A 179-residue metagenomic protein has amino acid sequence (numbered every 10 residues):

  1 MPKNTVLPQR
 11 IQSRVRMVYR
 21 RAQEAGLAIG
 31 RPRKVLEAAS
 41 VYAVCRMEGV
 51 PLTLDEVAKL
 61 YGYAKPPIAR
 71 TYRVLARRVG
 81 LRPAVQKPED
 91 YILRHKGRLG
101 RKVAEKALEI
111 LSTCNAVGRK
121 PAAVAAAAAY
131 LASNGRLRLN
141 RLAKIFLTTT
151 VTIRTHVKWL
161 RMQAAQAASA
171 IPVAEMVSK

Functional and structural regions predicted by a protein language model:
M1-A38, Y42-A123, Y130, N140-T150 (+1 more regions): A cyclin-like helical interaction fold
N134: C-terminal catalytic core of tyrosine-transesterase DNA break-rejoin enzymes
